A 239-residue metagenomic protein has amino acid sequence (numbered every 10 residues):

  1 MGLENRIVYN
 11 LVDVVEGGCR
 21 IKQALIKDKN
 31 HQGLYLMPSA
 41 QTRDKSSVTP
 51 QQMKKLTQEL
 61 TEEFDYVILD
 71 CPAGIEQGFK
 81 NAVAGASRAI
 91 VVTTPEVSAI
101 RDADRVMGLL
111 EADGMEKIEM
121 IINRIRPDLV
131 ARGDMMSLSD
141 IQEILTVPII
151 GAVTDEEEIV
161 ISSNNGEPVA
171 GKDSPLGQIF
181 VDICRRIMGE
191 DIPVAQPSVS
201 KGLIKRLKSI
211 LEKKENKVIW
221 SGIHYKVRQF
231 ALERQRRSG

Functional and structural regions predicted by a protein language model:
M1-E62, I161-N165, V169-A170: P-loop/Walker-type NTP enzyme "switch/lid" segment
C19-R20, D65, E158, I192: Generic structural signal for secondary-structure transition and capping sites
Q51-K55, E59-E62, Y66-I161: Conserved catalytic-core segment of NTP-binding enzymes
A112, E116-G239: C-terminal lobe/tail of nucleotide-utilizing enzymes
